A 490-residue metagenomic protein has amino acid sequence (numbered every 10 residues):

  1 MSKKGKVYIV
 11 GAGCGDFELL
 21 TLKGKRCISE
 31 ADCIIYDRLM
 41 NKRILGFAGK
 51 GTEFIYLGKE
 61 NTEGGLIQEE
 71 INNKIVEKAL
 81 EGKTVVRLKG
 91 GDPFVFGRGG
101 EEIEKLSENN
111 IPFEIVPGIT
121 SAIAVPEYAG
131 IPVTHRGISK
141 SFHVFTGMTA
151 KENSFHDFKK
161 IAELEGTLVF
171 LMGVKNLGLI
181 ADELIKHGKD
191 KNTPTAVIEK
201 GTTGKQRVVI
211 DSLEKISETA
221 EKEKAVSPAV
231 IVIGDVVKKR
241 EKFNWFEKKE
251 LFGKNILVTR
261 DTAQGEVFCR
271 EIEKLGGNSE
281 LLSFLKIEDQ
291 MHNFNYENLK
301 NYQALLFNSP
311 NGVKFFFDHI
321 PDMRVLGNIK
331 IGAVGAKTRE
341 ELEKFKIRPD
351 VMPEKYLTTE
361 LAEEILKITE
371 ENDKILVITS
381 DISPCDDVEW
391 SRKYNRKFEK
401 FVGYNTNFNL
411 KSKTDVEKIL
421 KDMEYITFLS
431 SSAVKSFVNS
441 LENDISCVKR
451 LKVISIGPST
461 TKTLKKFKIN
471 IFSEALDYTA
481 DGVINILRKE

Functional and structural regions predicted by a protein language model:
M1-F17, L22-I119, K222, A229 (+2 more regions): Class I S-adenosyl-L-methionine
Y8, C14-G15, T52, I67-I71 (+5 more regions): Signature of uroporphyrinogen-III synthase
D16, D92-V95, G99-L164, V209 (+1 more regions): Class I SAM-dependent methyltransferase SAM-binding "motif I" and its flanking Rossmann-like core
E30, K105, I115, T120 (+7 more regions): Acidic, glycine-enriched active-site microenvironments
Y36, K89, P117, T146 (+5 more regions): Short beta-strand/turn micro-motifs composed of small residues that flank or help shape donor/cofactor-binding pockets
Y36-D37, Y56, V86-G90, F113-G118 (+6 more regions): General beta-strand structural signal in soluble alpha/beta enzymes
S107-N110, V133-H135, K186-N192, M323-G327 (+1 more regions): A short alpha->loop->secondary-structure connector
E152-A196: Conserved anion/nucleotide-ligand pocket segment
